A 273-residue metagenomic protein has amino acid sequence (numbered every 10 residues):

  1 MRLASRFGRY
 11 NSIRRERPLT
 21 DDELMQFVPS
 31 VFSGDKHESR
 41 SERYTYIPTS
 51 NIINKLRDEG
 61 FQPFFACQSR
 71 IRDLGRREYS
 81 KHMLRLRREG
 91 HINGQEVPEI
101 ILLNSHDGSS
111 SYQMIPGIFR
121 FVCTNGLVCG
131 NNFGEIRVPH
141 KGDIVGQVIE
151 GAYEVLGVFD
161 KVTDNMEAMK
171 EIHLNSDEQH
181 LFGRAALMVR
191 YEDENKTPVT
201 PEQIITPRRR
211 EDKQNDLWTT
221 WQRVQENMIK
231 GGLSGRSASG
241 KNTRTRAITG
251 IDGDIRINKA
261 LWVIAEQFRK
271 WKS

Functional and structural regions predicted by a protein language model:
M1-I47, N54, D58, R70 (+2 more regions): Intrinsically disordered, low-complexity regulatory segments
M1-R9, G90-E96, L102-S273: Intrinsically disordered, low-complexity regions enriched in serine/threonine
E16-M25, V31-F32, I47-N51, K55 (+5 more regions): General structural signal for secondary-structure boundaries
T20-D21, S30, G34-D35, S80 (+3 more regions): Functionally constrained cores in energy, signaling, and assembly domains
Y44, Q68, Q222-E226: Generic detector of bulky aromatic hydrophobic side chains
Y46-Y112: Amphipathic, interaction-prone secondary-structure segments
